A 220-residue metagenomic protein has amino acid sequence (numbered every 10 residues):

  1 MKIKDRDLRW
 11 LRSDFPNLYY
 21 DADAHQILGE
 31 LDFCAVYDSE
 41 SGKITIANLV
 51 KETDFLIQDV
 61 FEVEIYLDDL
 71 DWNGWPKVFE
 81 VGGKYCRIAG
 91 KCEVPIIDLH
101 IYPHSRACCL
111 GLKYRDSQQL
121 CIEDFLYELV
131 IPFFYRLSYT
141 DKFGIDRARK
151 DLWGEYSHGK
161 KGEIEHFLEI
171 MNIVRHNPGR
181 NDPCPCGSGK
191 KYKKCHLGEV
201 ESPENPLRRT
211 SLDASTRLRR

Functional and structural regions predicted by a protein language model:
M1-W10: N-terminal membrane-targeting/insertion segments
I3, W75, F79-P183, L197-S215: Domain-scale recognition of soluble eukaryotic interaction modules
D5, P16-R115, L120-F125: Compact alpha/beta protein-protein interaction domains typified by the UBC
S13-Y20, V36, I131, Y135 (+1 more regions): Generic surface-pattern signal
L18-Y19, L212-R220: Long, charge-rich boundary regions
I65-D69, S211, R217: Acidic/proline-rich low-complexity IDRs
G187-G189: Extracellular repeat turn/loop positions enriched in glycine and acidic/polar residues, especially those that create
